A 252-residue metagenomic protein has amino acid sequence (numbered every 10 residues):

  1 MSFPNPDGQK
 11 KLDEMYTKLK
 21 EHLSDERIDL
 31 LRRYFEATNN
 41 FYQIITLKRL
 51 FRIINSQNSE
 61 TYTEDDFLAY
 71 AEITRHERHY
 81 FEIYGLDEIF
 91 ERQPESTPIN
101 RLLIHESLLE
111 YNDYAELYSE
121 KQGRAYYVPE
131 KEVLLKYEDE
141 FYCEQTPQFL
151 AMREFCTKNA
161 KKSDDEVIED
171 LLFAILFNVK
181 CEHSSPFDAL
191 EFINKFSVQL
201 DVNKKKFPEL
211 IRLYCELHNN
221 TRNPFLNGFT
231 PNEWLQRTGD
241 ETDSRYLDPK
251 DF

Functional and structural regions predicted by a protein language model:
S2-T17, H22, E26, L68-L135: Charged low-complexity interaction tracts in eukaryotic proteins
K20-T46, E154-T157: Positively charged, polyanion-binding regions of nucleic-acid-associated proteins
R32, E36, F51, E64-E72: Short, well-structured alpha-helical segments
N39, I54, N58, A71-R75 (+2 more regions): Hydrophobic, Leu/Ile/Phe/Ala-enriched alpha-helical segments that form helix-helix packing faces
I44-N55, Y62-D65: Short acidic, hydrophobic short linear motifs in intrinsically disordered regions
Q57-E95, D188-F225: Charge-enriched amphipathic alpha-helical scaffolds
R124-P249: Extended alpha-helical interaction scaffolds used for oligomerization/partner binding
